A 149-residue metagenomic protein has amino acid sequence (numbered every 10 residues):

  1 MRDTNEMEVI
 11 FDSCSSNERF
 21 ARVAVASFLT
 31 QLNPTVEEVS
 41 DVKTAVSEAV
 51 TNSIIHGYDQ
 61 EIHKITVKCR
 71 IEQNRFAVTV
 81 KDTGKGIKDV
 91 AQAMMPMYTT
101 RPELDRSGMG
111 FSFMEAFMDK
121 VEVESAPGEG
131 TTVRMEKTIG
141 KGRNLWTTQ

Functional and structural regions predicted by a protein language model:
M1-E8, S53-Q149: Conserved beta-strand-loop-beta-strand hairpin that lines the nucleotide-binding pocket of ATP/GTP-utilizing enzymes
E8-F20: STAS-typified acidic loop motif
S13-C14, E38, T99: A generic structural signal for short
F20-R22, C69: Short, charged, low-hydrophobicity "junction" segments
R22-S47, R106: Conserved short strand/loop->alpha-helix "switch" segment adjacent to the catalytic nucleotide/phosphoryl-transfer site
E48-N52: Conserved polar catalytic motif of the HATPase_c/GHKL fold
